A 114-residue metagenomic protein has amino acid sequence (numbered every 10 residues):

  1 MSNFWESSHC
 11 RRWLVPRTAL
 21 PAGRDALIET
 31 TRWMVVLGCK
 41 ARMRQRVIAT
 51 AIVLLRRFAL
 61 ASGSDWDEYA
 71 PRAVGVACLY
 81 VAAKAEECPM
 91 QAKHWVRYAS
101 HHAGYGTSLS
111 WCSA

Functional and structural regions predicted by a protein language model:
M1-R17: An acidic, Gly/Ser/Thr/Pro-rich helix-cap/linker signature
A22-A114: Structured all-alpha helical bundle cores of eukaryotic regulatory proteins
